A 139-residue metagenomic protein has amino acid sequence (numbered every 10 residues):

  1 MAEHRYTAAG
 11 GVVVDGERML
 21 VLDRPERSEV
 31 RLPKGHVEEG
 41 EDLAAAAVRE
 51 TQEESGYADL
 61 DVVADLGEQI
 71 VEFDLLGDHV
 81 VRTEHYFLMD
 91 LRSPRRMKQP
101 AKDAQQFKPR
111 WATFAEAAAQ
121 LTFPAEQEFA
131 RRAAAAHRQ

Functional and structural regions predicted by a protein language model:
M1-E3, E128-R131: RNase H-like, metal-dependent ribonuclease domains
M1-L32: N-terminal strand-loop-strand
G16, R92, A135: Residue-level marker of positions within ordered structural domains that often coincide with functionally constrained
K34, L121, A133-A134: Short, flexible helix/strand-to-coil boundary loops that buttress conserved ligand/catalytic motifs in alpha/beta
V37-E128: Unchanged
A125, A134-Q139: Short, charged, intrinsically disordered terminal tails
